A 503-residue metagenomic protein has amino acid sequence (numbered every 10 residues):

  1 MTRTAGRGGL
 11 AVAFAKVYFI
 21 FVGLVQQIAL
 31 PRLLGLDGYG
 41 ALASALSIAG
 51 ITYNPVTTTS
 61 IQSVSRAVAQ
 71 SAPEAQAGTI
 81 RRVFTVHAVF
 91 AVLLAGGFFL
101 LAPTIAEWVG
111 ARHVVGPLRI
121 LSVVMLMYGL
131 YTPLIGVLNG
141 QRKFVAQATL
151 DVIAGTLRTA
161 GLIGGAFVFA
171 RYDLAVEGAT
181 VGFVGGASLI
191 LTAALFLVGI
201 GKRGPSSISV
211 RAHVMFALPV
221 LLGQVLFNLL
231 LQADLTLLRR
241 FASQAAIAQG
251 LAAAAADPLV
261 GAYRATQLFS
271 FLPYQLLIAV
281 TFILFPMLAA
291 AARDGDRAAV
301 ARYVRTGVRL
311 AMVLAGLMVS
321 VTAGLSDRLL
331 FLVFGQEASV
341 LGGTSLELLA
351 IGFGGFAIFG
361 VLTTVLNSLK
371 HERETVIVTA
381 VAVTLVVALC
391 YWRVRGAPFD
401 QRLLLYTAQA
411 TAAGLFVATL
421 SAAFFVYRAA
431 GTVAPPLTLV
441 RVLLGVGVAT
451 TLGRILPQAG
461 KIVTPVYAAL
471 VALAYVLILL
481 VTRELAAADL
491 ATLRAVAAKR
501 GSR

Functional and structural regions predicted by a protein language model:
M1-V22, A77-R81, T85, V114 (+3 more regions): N-terminal membrane topogenesis motif
R3-Q62, F90-F99, V124-M125, G155 (+3 more regions): Signature of the first transmembrane helix
G8-G23, A179-G186, I190-A194, S207-A290 (+2 more regions): Transmembrane helical elements of multi-pass membrane transporters/channels
K16-Q26, A43-Q70, H87, V123-P133 (+4 more regions): Small-residue-rich midsections of specific transmembrane alpha-helices
F21, F227, R240, A382 (+1 more regions): Transmembrane alpha-helical segments of multi-pass transport proteins
P31-G38, Q141-A146, T156-T192, R373 (+4 more regions): Membrane-interface helix-loop junctions in multi-pass transport and translocation proteins
A67-V86, A262-T379: Specific pore-lining/lateral-gate transmembrane helices of multi-pass inner-membrane transport and insertion machines
T85-Q232: Hydrophobic transmembrane helix module of multi-pass membrane transport proteins
